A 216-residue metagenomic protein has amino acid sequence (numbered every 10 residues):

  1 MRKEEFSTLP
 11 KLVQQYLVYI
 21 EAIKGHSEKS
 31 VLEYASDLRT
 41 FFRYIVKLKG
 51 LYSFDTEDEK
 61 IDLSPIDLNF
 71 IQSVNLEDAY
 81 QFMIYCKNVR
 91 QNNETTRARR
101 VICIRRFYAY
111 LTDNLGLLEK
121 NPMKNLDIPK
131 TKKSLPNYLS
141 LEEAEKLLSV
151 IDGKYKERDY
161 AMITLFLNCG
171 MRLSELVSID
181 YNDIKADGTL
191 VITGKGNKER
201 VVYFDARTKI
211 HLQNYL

Functional and structural regions predicted by a protein language model:
M1-L216: Conserved catalytic core of the tyrosine transesterase superfamily
